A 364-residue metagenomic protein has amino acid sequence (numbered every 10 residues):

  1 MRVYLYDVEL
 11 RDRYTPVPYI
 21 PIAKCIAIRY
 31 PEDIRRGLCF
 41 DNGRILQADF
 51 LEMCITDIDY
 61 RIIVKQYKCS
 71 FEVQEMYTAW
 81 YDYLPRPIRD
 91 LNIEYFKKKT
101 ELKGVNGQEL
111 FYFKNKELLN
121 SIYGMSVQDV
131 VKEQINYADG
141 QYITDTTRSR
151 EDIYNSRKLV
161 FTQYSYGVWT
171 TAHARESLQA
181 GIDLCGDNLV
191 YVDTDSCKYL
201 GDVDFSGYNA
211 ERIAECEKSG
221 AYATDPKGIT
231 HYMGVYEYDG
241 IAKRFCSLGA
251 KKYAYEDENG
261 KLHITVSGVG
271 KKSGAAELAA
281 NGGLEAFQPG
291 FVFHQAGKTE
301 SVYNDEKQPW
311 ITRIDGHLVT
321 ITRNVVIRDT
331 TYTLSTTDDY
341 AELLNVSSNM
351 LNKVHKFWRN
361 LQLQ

Functional and structural regions predicted by a protein language model:
M1-Q364: Conserved acidic
